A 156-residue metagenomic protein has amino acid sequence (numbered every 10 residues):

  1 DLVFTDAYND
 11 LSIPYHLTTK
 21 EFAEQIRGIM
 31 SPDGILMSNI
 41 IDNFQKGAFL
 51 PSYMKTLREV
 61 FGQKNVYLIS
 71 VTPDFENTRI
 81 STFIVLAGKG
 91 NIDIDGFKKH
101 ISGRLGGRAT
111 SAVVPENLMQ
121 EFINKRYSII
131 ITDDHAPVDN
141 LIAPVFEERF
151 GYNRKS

Functional and structural regions predicted by a protein language model:
D1-D6: Short SAM/SAH-binding signature in class I
N9-D10, I41-Q45: Short "lid" loop at the C-terminus of a central beta-strand within the Rossmann-like core of SAM-dependent
L11-T18: Glycine/threonine-rich flexible loop motifs
Y15, F44-A48: Acidic-and-aromatic substrate-binding clefts and catalytic sites of carbohydrate-active enzymes
T19-P32: A short glycine-rich, Lys/Arg-flanked "PGG" loop and its adjoining helix->strand segment in the class I
A23, A48-I69: Conserved Class I S-adenosyl-L-methionine
D33-I40: Conserved beta-strand signature within the Rossmann-like core of class I S-adenosyl-L-methionine
K64-S156: Soluble small-group transferase modules, centered on the S-adenosyl donor enzyme superfamily
